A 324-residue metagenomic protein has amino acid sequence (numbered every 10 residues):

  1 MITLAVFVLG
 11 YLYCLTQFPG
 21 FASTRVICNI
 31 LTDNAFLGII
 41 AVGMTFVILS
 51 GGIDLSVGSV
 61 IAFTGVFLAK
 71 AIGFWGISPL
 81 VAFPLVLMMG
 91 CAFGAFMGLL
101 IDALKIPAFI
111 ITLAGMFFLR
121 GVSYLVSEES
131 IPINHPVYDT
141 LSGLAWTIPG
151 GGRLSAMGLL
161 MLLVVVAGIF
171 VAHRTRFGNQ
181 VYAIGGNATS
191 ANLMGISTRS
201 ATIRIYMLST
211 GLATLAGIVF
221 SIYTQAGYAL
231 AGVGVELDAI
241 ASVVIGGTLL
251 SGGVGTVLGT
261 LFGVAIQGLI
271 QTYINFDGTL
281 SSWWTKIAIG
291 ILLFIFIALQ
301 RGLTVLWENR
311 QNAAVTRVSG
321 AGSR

Functional and structural regions predicted by a protein language model:
M1-A41, W75-V81, I196, R204 (+3 more regions): Membrane-interfacial amphipathic/re-entrant helices at transmembrane-helix boundaries
M1-V8, L12, L193-S200, I270-R324: Cytosolic-side transmembrane-helix boundaries in multi-pass membrane proteins
G10-W75, L99-I106, V243-V257, I291: Single transmembrane alpha-helix segments in multi-pass membrane proteins
N34-M44, S59, F63, A92-A95 (+7 more regions): Hydrophobic alpha-helical segments embedded in the membrane of multi-pass proteins
I53, I72-F74, C91-N134, V171-R176 (+4 more regions): Short loop segments and helix-boundary regions at transmembrane helix junctions of multi-pass inner-membrane proteins
S78-V86, A92-M97, I101, P149-G227: Helix-loop-helix "hairpin" substructures at the membrane interface of multi-pass membrane proteins
A108-R174, A201-I203, T224-A229, F276 (+1 more regions): Transmembrane helix-bundle core of multi-pass membrane transporters and related energy-transducing complexes
A213, Y223-G290: Transmembrane alpha-helical segments in multi-pass inner-membrane proteins
